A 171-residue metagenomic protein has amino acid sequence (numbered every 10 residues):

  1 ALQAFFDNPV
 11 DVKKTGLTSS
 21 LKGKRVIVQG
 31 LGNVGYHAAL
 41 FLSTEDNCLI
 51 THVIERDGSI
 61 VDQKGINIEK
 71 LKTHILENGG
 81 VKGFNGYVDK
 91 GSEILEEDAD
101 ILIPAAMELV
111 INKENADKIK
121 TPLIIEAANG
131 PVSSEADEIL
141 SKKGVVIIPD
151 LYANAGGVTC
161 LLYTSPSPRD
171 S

Functional and structural regions predicted by a protein language model:
L2-E93: Glycine-rich phosphate/diphosphate-binding loop of Rossmann-like nucleotide-binding domains
K22-K24, A99, T121: Phosphate-coordination loops involved in phosphoryl transfer and adenosine-cofactor binding
V34-A38, V110-I111, G156-G157: Short glycine/serine/threonine-rich phosphate/pyrophosphate-binding segments that cradle anionic phosphate groups
P104-A105, A127: Short, well-ordered coil/turn residues at beta-beta hairpins and beta-strand->alpha-helix junctions within
L109-L123: Rossmann-fold NAD(P) dinucleotide-binding segment
K118-I119, A128-L162: Rossmann-fold NAD(P)-binding glycine/threonine-rich loop
Y163-D170: Conserved small/polar residues in nucleotide/adenosyl-binding loops
